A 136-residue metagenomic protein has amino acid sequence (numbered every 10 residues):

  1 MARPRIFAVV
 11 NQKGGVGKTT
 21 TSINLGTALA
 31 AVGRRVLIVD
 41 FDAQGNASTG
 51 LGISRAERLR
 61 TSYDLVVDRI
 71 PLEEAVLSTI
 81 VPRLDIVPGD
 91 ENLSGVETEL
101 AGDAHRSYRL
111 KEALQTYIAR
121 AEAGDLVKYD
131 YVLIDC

Functional and structural regions predicted by a protein language model:
M1-I134: P-loop NTP-binding core
